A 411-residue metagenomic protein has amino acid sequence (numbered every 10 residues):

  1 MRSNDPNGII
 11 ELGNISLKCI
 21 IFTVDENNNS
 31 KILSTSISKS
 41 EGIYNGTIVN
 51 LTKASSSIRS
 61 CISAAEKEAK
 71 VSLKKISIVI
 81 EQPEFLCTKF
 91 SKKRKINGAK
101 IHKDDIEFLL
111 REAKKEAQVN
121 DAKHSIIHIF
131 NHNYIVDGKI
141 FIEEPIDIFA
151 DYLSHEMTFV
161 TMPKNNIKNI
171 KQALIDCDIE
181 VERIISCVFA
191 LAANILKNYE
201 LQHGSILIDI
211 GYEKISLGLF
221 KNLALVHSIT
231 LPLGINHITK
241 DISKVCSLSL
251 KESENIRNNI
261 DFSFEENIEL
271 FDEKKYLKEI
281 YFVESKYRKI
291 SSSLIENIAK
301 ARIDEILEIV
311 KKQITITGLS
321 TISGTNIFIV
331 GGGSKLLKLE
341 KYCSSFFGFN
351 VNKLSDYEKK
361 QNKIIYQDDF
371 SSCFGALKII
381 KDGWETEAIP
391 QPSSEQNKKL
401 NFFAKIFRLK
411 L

Functional and structural regions predicted by a protein language model:
M1-S16, I20-K75, V79-I206, A224-V226 (+5 more regions): Nucleotide/phosphate-binding catalytic cleft detector across ATP-hydrolyzing and phosphate-transferring enzymes
I10-S16, E81-Q82, L207-K214, F220-L223 (+2 more regions): A short acidic Gly-Thr/Ser loop motif
I15, F262-F264, I322-F346: Glycine-rich phosphate-binding loops at beta-strand->alpha-helix junctions
K31, G211-E213, Y342-K359: Acidic-glycine-rich active-site phosphate/pyrophosphate-binding loop
P232-E254: A conserved active-site cap/scaffold subdomain adjacent to cofactor or substrate pockets
K240, N297, A301-E308, K312 (+5 more regions): Feature representing long, continuous alpha-helical segments
Q313-T321, T325-G332, N352-E358: Hydrophobic alpha-helical bundle architecture
K353-N401: Glycine-rich phosphate-binding/hydrolytic loop that grips phosphoryl groups
